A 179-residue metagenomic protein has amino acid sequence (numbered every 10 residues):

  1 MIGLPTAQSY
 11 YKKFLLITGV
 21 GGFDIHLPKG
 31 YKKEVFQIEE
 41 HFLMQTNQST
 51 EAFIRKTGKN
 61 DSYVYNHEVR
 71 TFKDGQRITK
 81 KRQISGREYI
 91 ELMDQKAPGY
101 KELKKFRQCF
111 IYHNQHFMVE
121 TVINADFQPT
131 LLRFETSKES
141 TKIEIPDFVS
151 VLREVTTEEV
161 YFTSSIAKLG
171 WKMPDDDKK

Functional and structural regions predicted by a protein language model:
M1-K179: Phosphate-end processing signature that detects enzymes handling 5′-triphosphorylated RNA and polyphosphate
